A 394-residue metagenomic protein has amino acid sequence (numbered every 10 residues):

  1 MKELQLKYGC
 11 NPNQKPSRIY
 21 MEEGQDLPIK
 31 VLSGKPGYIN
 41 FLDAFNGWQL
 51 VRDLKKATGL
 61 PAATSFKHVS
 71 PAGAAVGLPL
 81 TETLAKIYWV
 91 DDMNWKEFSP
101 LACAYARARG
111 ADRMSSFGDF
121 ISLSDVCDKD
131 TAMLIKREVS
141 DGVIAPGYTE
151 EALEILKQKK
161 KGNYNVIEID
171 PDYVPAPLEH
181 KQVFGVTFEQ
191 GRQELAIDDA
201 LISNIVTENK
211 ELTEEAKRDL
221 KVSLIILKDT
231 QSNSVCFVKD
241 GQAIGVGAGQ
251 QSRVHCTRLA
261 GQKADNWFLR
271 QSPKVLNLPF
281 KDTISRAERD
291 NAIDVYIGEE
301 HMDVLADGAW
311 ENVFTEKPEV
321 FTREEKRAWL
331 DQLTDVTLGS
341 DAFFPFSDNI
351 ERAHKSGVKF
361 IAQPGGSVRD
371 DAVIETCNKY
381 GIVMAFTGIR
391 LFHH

Functional and structural regions predicted by a protein language model:
M1-L201, A216-S234: Active-site loops and adjacent core secondary-structure elements that bind or stabilize anionic groups
E23-K35, A111-F117, Q193-K210, A287-A309 (+2 more regions): Gly-rich Lys/Arg/Thr-decorated short loops/hinges at beta-loop-alpha junctions or inter-strand turns that position
D53, D229, N266-R270, K355 (+1 more regions): Conserved helix-loop functional segments at active or binding sites
A57-S65, V166-I169, S232-K239, L269-F280 (+1 more regions): Flexible, glycine/charged-enriched surface loops at secondary-structure junctions
S70, C127, K239-Q242, F344 (+1 more regions): Active-site-proximal loop/turn and secondary-structure-junction residues that shape catalytic pockets, frequently
A72-R113, I244-F343: Glycine- and Gly-Pro-enriched alpha-helical subdomains that act as flexible, kink-prone "lid/hinge" or packing modules
D119, L123-S124, R137-I167, D172-V174 (+5 more regions): C-terminal binding/interaction regions
P177-L212, R270-I293: Substrate-contacting helices/loops that form the catalytic groove of nucleic-acid and nucleotide-polymer processing
